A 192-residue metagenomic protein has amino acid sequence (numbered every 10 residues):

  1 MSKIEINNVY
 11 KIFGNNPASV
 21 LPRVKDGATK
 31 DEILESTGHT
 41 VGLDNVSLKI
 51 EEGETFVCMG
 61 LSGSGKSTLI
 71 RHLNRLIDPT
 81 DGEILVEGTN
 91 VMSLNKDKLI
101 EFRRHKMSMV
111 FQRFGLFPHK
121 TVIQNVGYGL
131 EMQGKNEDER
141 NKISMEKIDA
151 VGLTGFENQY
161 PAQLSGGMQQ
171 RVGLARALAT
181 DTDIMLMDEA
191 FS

Functional and structural regions predicted by a protein language model:
P22-E32, E87-N90, E131, D138-G155: Conserved ABC ATPase "signature" region
I33-G38, M92-S108, M132, E137: ABC ATPase NBD coupling module
N74: Helix-to-loop junction immediately C-terminal to a conserved catalytic motif
K120-G127: Short coil-to-helix segment of the ABC ATPase nucleotide-binding domain corresponding to the Q-loop/switch region
Y160-L164, M168: Conserved ABC ATPase signature
L174: Hydrophobic anchor residue at the start of the ABC signature
A179-D183: A short, proline-enriched helix->beta-strand linker immediately N-terminal to the Walker B motif in ABC-type P-loop
